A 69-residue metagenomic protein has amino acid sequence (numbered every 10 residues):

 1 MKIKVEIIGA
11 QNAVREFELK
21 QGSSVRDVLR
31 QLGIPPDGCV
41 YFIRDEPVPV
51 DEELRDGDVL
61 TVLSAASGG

Functional and structural regions predicted by a protein language model:
M1-G68: Ubiquitin-like/PB1-type beta-grasp interaction modules and other compact soluble beta-rich domains
